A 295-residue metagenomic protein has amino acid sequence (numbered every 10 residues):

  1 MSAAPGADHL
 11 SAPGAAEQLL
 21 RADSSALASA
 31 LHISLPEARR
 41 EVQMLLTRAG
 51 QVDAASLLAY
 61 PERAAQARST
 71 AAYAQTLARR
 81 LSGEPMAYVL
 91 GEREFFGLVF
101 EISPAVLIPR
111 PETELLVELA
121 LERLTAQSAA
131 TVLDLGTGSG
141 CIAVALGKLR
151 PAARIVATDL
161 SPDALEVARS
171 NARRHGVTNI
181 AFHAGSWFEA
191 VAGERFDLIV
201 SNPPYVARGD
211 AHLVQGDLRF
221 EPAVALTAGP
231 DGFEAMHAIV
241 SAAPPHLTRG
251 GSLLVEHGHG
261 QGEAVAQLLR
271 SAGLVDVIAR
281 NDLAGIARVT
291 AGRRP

Functional and structural regions predicted by a protein language model:
M1-L57, A65: Non-catalytic accessory regions of SAM-dependent methyltransferases
S2, M44-E122: Conserved AdoMet
S25, A71-R79, E118, E122 (+9 more regions): Replace "anionic and nucleotidyl ligands
L45, A172, N202, D217 (+2 more regions): Conserved RecA-like P-loop NTPase ATPase core
V99, R154, N179-A181, V275-I278: Conserved beta-strand segments of alpha/beta enzyme cores
P111-H212, L218, G260: Conserved SAM/SAH cofactor-binding pocket of Class I
Y205-A235: Mobile active-site "lid"/loop adjacent to the S-adenosyl-L-methionine
P230-R293: Conserved Class I SAM-dependent methyltransferase catalytic core
